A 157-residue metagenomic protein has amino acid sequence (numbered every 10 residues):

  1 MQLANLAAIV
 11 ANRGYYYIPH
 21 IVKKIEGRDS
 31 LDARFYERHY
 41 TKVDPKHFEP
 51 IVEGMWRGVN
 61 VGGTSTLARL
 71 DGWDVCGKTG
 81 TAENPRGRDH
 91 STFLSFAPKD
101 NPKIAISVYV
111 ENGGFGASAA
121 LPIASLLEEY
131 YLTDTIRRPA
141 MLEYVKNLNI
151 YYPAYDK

Functional and structural regions predicted by a protein language model:
M1-H39, K46, M55-R138: Active-site beta-strand/loop architecture of penicillin-binding DD-peptidases
R138-K157: Short, highly charged C-terminal tails/helix-capping segments
